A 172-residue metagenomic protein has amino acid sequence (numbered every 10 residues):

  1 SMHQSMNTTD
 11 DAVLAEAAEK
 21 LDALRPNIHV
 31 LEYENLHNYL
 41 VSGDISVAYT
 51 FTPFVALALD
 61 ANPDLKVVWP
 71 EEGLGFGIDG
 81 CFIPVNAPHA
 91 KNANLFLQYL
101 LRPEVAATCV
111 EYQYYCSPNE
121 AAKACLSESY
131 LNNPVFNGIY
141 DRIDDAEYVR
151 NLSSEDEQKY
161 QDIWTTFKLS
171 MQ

Functional and structural regions predicted by a protein language model:
S1-M2, I78-F82: Periplasmic solute-binding protein
S1-P70: Ligand-binding pocket segment of bilobal, Venus flytrap-like solute-binding proteins
Q4-L14, L59-A61, R102, E111 (+5 more regions): Mature, Sec-exported extracytoplasmic domains of Gram-positive
D11-A15, E34, S42, A87-K91 (+2 more regions): Soluble non-cytosolic domains of exported or imported proteins
A18-D22, H37, V41, Y49 (+4 more regions): Non-transmembrane alpha-helical segments in soluble domains of secreted/periplasmic/extracellular proteins
N38, D141-Q172: Conserved C-terminal helix/tail region of periplasmic/extracytoplasmic solute-binding proteins
D64-G75, P84-A87: Short beta-strand->loop
P84-D144: Mature extracytoplasmic/periplasmic domains
